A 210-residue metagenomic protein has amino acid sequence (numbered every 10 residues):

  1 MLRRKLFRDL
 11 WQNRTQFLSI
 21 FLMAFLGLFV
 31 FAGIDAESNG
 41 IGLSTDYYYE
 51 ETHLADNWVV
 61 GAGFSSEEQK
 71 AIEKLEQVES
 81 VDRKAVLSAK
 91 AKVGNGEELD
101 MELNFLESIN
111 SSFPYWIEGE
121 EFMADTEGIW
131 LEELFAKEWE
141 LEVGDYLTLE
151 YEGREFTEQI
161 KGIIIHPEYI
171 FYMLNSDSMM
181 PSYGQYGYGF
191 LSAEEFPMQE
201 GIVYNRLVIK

Functional and structural regions predicted by a protein language model:
L2-K210: Membrane transport/envelope proteins' first extracytoplasmic loop
